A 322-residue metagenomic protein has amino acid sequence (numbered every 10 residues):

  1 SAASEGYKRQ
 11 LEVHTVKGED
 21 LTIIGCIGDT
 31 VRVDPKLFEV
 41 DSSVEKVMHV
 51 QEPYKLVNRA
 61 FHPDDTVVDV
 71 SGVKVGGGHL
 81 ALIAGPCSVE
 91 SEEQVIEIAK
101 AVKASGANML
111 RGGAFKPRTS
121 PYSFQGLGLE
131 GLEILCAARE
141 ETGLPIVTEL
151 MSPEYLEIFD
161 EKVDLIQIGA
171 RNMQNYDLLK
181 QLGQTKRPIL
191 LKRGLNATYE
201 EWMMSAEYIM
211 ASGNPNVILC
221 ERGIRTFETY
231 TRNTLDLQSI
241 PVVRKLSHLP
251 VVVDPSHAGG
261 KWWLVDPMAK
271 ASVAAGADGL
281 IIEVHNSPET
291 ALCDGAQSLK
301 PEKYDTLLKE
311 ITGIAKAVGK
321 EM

Functional and structural regions predicted by a protein language model:
A2-Y7: Short, small-residue-biased leader/transition segments that mark boundaries at the very start of proteins
E52-I83, K309-I311, K316-M322: N-terminal amphipathic alpha-helix/helix-capping segment at the start of soluble metabolic enzymes
V70, T185-V284: Catalytic alpha/beta core domains of metabolic enzymes, predominantly
H79-E97, S120-Q125, P145-E149, G169-A170 (+2 more regions): Active-site mouth loops of central-metabolism enzymes
L80-P86, N108-G112, I146-T148, D164-I168 (+4 more regions): Hydrophobic faces of well-ordered beta-strands that scaffold small-molecule active sites in alpha/beta enzyme cores
R111-L129, N286-S298: Glycine-rich, proline-tolerant flexible connector loops at the mouths of alpha/beta enzymes
F124-T148, Q181-P188, L237-V252, Q297-K320: Alpha-helix-loop-beta-strand connector modules within alpha/beta enzyme cores
L127, G143-Y155, D164-N175, P188-Y199 (+2 more regions): Catalytic beta/alpha-barrel core
